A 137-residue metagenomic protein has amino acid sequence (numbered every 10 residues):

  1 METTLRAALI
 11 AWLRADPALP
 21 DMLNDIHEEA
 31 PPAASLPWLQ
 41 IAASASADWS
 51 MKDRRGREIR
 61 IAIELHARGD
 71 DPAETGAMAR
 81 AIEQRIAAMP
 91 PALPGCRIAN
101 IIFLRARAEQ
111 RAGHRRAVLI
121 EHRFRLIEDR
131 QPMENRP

Functional and structural regions predicted by a protein language model:
M1-M51, A81, M89-L93, E134-P137: Small/polar-rich, solvent-exposed N-terminal microdomains that initiate assembly or binding
L19, L36, Q84-P137: Acidic-leaning, charged glycine-interspersed low-complexity segments
A33-L36, W49-S50, R54-I59, A112-R116: Short, polar/acidic, helix-capping and beta-turn segments at strand->helix junctions that line the mouths
D48-M51, G69-P72, I127-E134: Short, cysteine-centered beta-strand-loop-beta hairpins and adjacent loop/turn segments enriched in charged/polar
R55-G69, R116-I127: Oligomerization/assembly interface segments of phage tail-like spikes and tubes
H66-P91: Mid-chain, well-packed structural core segment of small domains
